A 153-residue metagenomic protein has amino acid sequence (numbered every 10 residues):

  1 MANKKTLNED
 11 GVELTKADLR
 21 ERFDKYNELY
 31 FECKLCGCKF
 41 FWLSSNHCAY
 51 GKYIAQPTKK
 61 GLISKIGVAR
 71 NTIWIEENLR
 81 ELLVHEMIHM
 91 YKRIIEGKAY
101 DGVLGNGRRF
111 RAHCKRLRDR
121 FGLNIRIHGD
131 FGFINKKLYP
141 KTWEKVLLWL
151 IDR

Functional and structural regions predicted by a protein language model:
A2-E77, I94-R153: Metalloprotease/metallohydrolase-associated module, dominated by Zn2+-dependent proteases
E81-I94: Active-site recognition of the HExxH zinc-binding catalytic motif
